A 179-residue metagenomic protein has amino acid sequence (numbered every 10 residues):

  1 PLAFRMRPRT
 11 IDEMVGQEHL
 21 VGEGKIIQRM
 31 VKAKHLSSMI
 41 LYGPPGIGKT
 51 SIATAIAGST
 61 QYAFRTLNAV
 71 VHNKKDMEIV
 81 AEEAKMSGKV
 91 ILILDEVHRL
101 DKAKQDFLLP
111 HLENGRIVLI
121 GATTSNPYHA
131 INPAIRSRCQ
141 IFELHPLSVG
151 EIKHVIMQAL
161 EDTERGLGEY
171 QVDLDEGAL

Functional and structural regions predicted by a protein language model:
P1-P44, E83: Pre-Walker A (pre-P-loop) alpha-helix and adjacent loop at the N terminus of AAA/AAA+ ATPase modules, a conserved
M14, L41, T50, A57 (+7 more regions): Conserved RecA-like P-loop NTPase ATPase core
L20-K25, Y62-L94, D101-K102: Short glycine-rich substrate-engagement loop in P-loop NTPases that contacts/grips substrate
R29-L67, A81-E83, L109-N114: Walker A/P-loop
V31, A103-S137: Conserved catalytic/switch belt of AAA+ P-loop NTPases
Y62, N132-L147: A short helix-turn-beta junction within AAA+ P-loop NTPase domains corresponding to the substrate/partner-engaging
L67, I93-L94, V118-T124, E143: Structural recognition of the conserved hydrophobic beta-strand(s) that form the central parallel beta-sheet of P-loop
H145-L179: Conserved C-terminal "switch" segment of AAA+ ATPases
